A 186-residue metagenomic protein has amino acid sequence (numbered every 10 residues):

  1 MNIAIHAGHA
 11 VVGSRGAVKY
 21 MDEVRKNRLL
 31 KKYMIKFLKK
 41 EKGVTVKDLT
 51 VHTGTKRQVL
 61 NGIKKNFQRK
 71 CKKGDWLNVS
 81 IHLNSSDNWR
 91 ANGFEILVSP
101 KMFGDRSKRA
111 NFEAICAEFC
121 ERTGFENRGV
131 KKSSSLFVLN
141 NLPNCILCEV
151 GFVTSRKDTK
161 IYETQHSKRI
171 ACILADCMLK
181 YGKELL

Functional and structural regions predicted by a protein language model:
N2-I3, V12-G13, V24-L186: Active-site-proximal helix/loop segments of hydrolytic enzymes
V18-Y20: Basic, amphipathic juxtamembrane/active-site segments that coordinate anionic phosphate or diphosphate groups
